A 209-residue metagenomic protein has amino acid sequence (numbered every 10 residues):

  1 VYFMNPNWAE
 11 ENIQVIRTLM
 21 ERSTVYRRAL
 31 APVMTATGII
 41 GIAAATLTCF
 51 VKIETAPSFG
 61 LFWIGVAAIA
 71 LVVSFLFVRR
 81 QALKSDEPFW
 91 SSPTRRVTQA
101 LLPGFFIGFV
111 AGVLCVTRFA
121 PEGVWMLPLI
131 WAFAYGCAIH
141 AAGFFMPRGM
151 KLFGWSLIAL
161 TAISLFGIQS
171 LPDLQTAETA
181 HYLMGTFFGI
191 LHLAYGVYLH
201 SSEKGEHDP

Functional and structural regions predicted by a protein language model:
Y2-L30: N-terminal juxtamembrane cytosolic/stromal segments of multi-pass membrane proteins
E21-R22, S74-S91, C137-M146, L193-H200: C-terminal ends of transmembrane helices
R27-L114: Selected alpha-helical membrane-embedding segments in polytopic membrane proteins
G38-T48, A67-S74, F105-F109, A132-A142 (+2 more regions): Helical transmembrane-bundle signal
L47-S58, V113-W125, G167-T179: Helix-coil boundary and interhelical linker segments in multi-pass alpha-helical membrane proteins
G60-I69, A120-F133, T186: Structural signature of hydrophobic alpha-helical transmembrane segments
V97, L101-W155: Membrane-proximal helix-loop-helix units in multi-pass membrane proteins
A141-P209: Terminal transmembrane helical module of multi-pass membrane proteins
